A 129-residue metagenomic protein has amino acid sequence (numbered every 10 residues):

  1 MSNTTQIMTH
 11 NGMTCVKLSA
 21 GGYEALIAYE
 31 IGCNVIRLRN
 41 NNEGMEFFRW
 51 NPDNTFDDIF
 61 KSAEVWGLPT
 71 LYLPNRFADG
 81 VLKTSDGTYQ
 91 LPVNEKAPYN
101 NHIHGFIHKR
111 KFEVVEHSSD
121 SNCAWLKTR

Functional and structural regions predicted by a protein language model:
M1-R129: Surface-exposed acidic/polar loop and edge beta-strand patches at domain peripheries
